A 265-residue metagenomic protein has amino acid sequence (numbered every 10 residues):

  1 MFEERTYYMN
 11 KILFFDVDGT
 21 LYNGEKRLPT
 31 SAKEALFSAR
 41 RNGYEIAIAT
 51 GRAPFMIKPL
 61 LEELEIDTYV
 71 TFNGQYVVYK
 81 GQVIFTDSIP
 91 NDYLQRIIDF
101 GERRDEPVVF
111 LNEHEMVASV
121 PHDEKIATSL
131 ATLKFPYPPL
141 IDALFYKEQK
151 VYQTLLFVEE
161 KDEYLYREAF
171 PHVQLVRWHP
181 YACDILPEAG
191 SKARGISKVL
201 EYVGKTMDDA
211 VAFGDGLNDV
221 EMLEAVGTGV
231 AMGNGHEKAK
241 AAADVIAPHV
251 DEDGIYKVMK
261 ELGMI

Functional and structural regions predicted by a protein language model:
M1-Y8: Short, Lys/Arg-enriched N-terminal segments with co-localized hydrophobic residues within the first ~10-30 amino acids
M9-K11, P29, I185-I265: Mg2+-dependent phosphoryl-transfer enzymes with acidic/Ser/Thr/Gly-rich catalytic loops
K11-E25: Asp-based phosphoryl-transfer active-site loop
G19, R52, G214-G216: Active-site metal-binding loops of divalent metal-dependent hydrolases
E25-K125: Active-site phosphate-binding/coordination module
G43-A47, D67, K150-T154, D208-A210 (+2 more regions): Short active-site oxyanion
L64-E65, N73, A169-H172, A225-V226 (+1 more regions): Short, structured coil segments at secondary-structure junctions
F100, R104-F213, L217-M222, N234: Conserved acidic, metal-coordinating active-site core of Asp-based, Mg2+-dependent phosphoryl-transfer enzymes
